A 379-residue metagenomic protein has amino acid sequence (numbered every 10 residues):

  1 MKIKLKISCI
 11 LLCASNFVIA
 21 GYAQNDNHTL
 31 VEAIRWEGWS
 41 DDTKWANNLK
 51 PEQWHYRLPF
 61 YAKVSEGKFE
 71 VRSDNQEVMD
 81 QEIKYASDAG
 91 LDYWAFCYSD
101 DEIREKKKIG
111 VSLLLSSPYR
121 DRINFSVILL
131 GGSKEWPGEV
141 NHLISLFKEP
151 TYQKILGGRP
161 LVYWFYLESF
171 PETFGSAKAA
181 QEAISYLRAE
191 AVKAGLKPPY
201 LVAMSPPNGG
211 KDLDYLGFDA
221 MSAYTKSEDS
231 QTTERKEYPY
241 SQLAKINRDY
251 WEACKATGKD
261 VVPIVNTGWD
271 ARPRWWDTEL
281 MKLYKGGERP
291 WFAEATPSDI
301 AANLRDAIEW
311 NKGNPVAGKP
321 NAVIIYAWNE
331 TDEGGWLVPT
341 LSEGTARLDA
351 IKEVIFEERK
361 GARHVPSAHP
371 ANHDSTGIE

Functional and structural regions predicted by a protein language model:
M1-C9: Bacterial N-terminal signal peptides that target proteins for export
S8-N16: Bacterial N-terminal signal peptides
I19-A23: Sec/Tat signal peptide C-region and signal peptidase I cleavage site
Q24-E379: Glycan-processing catalytic domains of CAZymes
